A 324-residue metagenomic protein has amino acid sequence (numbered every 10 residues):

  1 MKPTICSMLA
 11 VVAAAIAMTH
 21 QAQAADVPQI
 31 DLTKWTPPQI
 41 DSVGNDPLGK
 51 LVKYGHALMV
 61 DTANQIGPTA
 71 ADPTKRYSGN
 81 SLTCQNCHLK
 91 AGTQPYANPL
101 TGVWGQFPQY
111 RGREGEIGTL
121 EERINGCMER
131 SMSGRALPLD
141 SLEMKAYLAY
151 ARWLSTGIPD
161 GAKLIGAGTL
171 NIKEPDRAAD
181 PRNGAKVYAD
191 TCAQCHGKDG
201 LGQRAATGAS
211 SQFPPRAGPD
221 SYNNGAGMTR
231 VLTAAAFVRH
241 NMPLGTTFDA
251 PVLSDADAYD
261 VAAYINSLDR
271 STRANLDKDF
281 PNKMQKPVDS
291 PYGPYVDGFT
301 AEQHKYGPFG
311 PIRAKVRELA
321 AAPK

Functional and structural regions predicted by a protein language model:
K2-I66, Q109-R182, T300, K305-K324: Post-cleavage N-terminal segment of exported redox proteins
P47-A91, P175-F213: Sequence/structural segment immediately N-terminal to covalent heme-attachment motifs in c-type and related
K50-K53, L58-I66, N86-H88, T93-L137 (+1 more regions): Extracytoplasmic electron-transfer domains, predominantly the class I c-type cytochrome c fold
Q65-T74, R135-D140, D160-L164, D249-V252 (+1 more regions): Surface-exposed patches in mature extracellular/periplasmic domains of secreted proteins
A70, Q94-T101, P159-K163, R204-G208 (+2 more regions): Short, solvent-exposed loop/turn and secondary-structure capping segments
D72-K75, G102-G105, L164-I172, Q212 (+1 more regions): Short linear capping/connector segments at secondary-structure termini
L120-C127, S131-M132, L139-A149, P181 (+9 more regions): C-type cytochrome heme-c attachment and multiheme electron-transfer modules
L120-E121, A151, S155-L164, T191 (+3 more regions): A structural motif
